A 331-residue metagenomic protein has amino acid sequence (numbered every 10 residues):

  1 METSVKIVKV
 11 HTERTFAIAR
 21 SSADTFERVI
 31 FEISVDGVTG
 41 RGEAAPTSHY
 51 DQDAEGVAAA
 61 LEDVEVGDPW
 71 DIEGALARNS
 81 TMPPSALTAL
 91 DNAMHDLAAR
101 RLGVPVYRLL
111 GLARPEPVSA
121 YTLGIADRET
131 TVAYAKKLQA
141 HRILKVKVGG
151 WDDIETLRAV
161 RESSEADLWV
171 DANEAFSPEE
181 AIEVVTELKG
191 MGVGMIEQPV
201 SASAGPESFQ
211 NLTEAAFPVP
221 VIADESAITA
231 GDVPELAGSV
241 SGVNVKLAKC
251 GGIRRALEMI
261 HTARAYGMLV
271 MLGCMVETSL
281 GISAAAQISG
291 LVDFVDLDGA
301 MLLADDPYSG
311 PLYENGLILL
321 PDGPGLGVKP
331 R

Functional and structural regions predicted by a protein language model:
M1-E13, I18-I30, D36, M275-R331: Flexible C-terminal active-site loop/helix
V5-I7, S21, I33-L102: Metal- or metallocofactor-binding catalytic centers and their adjacent structured scaffolds across diverse enzyme
H95, V104-L109, R128-Y134, K147: Short, charged beta->alpha transition segments
H95-A99, Y107, L112, P117 (+4 more regions): N-terminal/domain-start segments enriched in small and hydrophobic, helix-friendly residues, covering either
L102-D127, T156-E165: N-terminal small/glycine-rich loop or linker at the start of catalytic domains across soluble metabolic enzymes
K136-K145: Catalytic domains of carbohydrate-active enzymes, especially glycoside hydrolases
V146, W151-S283, Q287-S289, A304-G316: Catalytic core of soluble alpha/beta enzymes
